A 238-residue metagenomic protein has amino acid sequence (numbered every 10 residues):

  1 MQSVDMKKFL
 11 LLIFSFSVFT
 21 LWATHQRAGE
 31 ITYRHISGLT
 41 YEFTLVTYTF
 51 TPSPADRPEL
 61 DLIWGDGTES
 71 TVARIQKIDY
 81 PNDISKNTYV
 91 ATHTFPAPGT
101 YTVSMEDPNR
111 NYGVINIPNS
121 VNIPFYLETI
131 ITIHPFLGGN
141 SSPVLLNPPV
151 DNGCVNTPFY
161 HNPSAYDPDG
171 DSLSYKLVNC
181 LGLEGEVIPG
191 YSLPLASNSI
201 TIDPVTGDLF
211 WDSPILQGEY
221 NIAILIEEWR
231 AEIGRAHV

Functional and structural regions predicted by a protein language model:
M1-R27: Bacterial Sec-dependent N-terminal signal peptides
T24-R235: Long, compositionally biased, intrinsically disordered segments
